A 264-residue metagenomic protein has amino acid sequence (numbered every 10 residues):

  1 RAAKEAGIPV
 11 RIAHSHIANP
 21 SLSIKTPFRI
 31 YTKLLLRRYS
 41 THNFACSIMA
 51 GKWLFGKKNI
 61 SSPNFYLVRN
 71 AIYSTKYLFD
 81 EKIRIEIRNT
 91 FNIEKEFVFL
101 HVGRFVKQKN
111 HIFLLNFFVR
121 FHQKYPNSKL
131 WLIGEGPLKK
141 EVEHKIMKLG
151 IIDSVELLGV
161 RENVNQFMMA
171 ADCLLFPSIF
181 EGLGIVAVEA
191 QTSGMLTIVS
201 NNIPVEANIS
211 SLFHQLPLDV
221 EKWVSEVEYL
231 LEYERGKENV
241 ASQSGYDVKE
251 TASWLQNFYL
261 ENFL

Functional and structural regions predicted by a protein language model:
A6-T26, T41-H42: A short, histidine- and acid-enriched strand-loop-helix "catalytic/donor-clamping" loop that lines the nucleotide-sugar
K52-G56, P63, R69-T90: Acidic anion/phosphate-binding donor-loop and adjacent secondary structure in glycosyltransferase catalytic cores
F97-Q123, P137-E143: A conserved mid-protein helix/loop that constitutes part of the nucleotide-sugar donor-binding site
E143-G159: Nucleotide-activated donor-binding/catalytic signature segment of Leloir-type glycosyltransferases, i.e., the conserved
V160, I179: Aromatic "clamp/platform" in nucleotide-sugar-dependent glycosyltransferases that forms part of the donor/acceptor
L196-S200, V205: Short hydrophobic beta-strand element within catalytic cores of glycosyltransferases and related nucleotide-activated
E206-Y233, K249: Change "using UDP/GDP/dTDP sugars" to "using nucleotide sugars
E234-L264: A charged, aromatic-enriched C-terminal amphipathic alpha-helix characteristic of glycosyltransferases across folds
